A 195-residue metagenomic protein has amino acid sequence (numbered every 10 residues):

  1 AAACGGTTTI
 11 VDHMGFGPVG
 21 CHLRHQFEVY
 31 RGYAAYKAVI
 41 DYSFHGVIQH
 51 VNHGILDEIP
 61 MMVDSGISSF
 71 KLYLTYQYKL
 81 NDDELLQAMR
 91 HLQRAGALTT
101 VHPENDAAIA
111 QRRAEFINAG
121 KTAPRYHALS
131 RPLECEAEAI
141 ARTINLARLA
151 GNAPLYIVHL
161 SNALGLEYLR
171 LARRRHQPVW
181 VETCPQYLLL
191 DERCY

Functional and structural regions predicted by a protein language model:
A1-K37, G54: Metal-associated gating/positioning segment near the N- to mid-region
C4, Y36-V39, D64, L149: Alpha-helix termination/capping residues and helix-transition junctions
M14, G46, L72-L74: Short glycine-centered, acidic/aromatic-flanked micro-motifs in structured strand/loop junctions that mark active-site
G17, Q49, E104: Short, glycine/serine-rich, charged loops/turns that create anion-binding and catalytic segments at active sites
L23-D41, H45, Q87-E104: Alpha-helix-loop-beta-strand connector modules within alpha/beta enzyme cores
G46-H53: Active-site beta->alpha loop and helix N-cap motifs at the rims of alpha/beta catalytic domains
G54-Y195: Histidine/acidic residue-rich metal-binding segments in metalloenzymes
